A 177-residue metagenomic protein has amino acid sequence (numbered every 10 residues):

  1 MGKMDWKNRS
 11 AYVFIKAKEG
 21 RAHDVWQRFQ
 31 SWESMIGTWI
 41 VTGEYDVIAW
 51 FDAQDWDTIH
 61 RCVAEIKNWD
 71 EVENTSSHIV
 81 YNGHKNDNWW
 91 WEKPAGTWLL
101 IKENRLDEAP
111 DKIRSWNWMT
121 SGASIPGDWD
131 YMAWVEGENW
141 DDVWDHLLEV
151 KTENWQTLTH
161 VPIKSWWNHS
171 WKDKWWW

Functional and structural regions predicted by a protein language model:
M1-W177: A compositional/biophysical signature of low hydrophobicity enriched in polar/charged and small residues
